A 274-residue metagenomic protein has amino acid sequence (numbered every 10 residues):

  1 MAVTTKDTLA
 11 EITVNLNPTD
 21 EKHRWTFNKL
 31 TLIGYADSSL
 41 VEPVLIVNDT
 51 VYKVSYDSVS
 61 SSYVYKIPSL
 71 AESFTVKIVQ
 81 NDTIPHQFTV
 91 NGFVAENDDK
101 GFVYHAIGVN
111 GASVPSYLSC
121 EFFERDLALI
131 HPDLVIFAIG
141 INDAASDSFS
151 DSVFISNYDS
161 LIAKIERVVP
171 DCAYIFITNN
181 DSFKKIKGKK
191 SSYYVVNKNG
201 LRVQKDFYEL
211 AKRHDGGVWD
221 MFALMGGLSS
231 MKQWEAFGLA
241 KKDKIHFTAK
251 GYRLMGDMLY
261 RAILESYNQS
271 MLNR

Functional and structural regions predicted by a protein language model:
M1-I46, S55-S156, H246: Conserved SGNH/GDSL esterase-like catalytic core that processes O-acyl groups on lipids and polysaccharides
K6, I67-P68, P170-D171, E235 (+1 more regions): Extended interaction regions within the primary functional domain
D20, V64, N81, F123 (+4 more regions): Generic detector of short alpha-helix boundary/capping microenvironments and adjacent low-complexity segments
L30-G34, L45, I165, F207 (+2 more regions): Hydrophobic, Leu/Ile/Phe/Ala-enriched alpha-helical segments that form helix-helix packing faces
T50: Active-site and NAD+-binding cores of ADP-ribose-processing enzymes
D99-S192, K198, R202-R213, W219 (+1 more regions): Conserved, compact domain cores that house catalytic/ligand-binding motifs in diverse enzymes and effector modules
S182-R274: Catalytic His-Asp segment of secreted/periplasmic serine-dependent ester chemistry enzymes
